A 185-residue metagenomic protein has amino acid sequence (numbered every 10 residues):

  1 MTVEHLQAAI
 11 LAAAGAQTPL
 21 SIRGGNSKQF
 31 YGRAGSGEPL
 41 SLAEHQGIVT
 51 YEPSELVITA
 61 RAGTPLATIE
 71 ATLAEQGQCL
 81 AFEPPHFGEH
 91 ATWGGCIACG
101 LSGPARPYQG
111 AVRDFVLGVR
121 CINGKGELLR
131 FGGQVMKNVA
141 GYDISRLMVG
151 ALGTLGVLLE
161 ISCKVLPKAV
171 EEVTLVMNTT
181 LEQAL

Functional and structural regions predicted by a protein language model:
M1-S21, L42-E89, I97, L101-Q134 (+1 more regions): N-terminal glycine-rich flavin-associated loop
I22-S27: Glycine-rich beta-strand-to-loop/alpha-helix junction loops that act as flexible
Q29-A34: Short glycine-biased active-site loop of nucleotidyltransferases that positions the nucleotide triphosphate and helps
S36-S41: Short, well-ordered secondary-structure micro-motifs within conserved domains or adaptor modules
V135-V139: Flexible, small-/acidic-enriched active-site or ligand-binding loops
Y142: DPxDG-like acidic metal-binding loop motif
L147-V170: Short, acidic (Asp/Glu-rich) active-site segment that either coordinates a divalent metal cofactor
T179-L185: Short amphipathic alpha-helix segments
